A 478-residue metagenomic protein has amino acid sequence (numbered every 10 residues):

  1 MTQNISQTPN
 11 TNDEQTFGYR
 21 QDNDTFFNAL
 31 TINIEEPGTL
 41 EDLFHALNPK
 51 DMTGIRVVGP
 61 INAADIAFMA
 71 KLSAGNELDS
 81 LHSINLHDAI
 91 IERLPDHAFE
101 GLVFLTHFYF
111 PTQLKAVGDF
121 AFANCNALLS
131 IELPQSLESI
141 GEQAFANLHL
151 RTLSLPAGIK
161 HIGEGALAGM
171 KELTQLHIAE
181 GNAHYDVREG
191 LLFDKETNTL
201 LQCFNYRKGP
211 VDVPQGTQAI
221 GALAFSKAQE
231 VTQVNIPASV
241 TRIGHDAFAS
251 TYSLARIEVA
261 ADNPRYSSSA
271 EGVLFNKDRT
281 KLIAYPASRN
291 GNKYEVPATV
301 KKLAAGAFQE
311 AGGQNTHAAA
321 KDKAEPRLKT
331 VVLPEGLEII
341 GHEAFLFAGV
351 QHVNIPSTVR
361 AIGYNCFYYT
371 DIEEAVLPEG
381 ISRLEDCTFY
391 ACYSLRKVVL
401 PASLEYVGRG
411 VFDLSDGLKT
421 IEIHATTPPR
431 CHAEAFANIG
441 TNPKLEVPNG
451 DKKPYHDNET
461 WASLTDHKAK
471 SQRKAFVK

Functional and structural regions predicted by a protein language model:
M1, M69-G75, A307-A319: Short regulatory "switch" loops immediately downstream of catalytic or recognition motifs within protein catalytic
M1-Q7: Bacterial Sec-dependent N-terminal signal peptides
T8-P9, N23-E36, M52-I61, N76-R93 (+16 more regions): Structural signature of tandem-repeat unit edges
T39-N48, A64-A74, D96-A98, F120 (+9 more regions): Short, T/G/N/S-enriched strand-turn elements that build extracellular solenoid repeat scaffolds
E92-H97, N458: Glycine-rich, charge-decorated loop segments at or immediately adjacent to ligand/cofactor-binding or catalytic sites
H97, G118-A121, G141-A144, E164-A166 (+10 more regions): Consensus positions within tandem repeat domains that build extended binding/scaffold surfaces
K453-T460: Short, surface-exposed terminal/edge motifs of secreted or surface/virion proteins that either
